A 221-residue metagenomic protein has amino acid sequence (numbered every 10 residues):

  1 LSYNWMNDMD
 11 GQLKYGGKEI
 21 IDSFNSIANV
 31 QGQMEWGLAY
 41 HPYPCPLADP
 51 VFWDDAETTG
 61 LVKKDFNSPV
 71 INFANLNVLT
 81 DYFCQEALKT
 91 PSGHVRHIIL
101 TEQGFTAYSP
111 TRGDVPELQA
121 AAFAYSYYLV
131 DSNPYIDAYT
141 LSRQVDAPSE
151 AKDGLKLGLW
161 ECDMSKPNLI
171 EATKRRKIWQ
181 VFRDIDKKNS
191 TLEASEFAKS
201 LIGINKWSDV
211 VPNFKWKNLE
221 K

Functional and structural regions predicted by a protein language model:
L1-G113: Noncatalytic carbohydrate-binding groove/subsite architecture in carbohydrate-active enzymes
T111-K221: Aromatic-rich peripheral "rim/lid" segments of glycoside hydrolase catalytic domains that contact and position glycan
